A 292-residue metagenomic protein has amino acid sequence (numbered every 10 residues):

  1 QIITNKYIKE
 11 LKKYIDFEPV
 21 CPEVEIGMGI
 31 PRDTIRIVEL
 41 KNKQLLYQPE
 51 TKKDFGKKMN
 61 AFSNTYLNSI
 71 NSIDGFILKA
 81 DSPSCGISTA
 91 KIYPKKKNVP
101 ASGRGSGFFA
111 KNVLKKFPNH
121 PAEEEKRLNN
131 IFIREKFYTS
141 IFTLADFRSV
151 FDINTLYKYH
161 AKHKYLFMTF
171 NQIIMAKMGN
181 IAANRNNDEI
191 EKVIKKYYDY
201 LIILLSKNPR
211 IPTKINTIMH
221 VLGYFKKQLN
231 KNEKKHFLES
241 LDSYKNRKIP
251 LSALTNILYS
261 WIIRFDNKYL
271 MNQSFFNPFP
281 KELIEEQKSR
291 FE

Functional and structural regions predicted by a protein language model:
I2-E18: Short catalytic helix/loop segments, enriched in acidic residues and glycine and frequently bearing histidine
I8, P19-K43: Short, surface-exposed acidic-centric catalytic microdomains
K9, N64, K111: Active-site phosphate/pyrophosphate- and oxyanion-stabilizing loops and adjacent acidic/basic residues in soluble
D16-P19, P121-E123: Conserved beta-strand segments of alpha/beta enzyme cores
R36-K52, I92-G103: A charged helix-plus-loop insertion that forms the helical arch/lid used to bind and gate nucleic-acid substrates
T51-N71: Glycine-rich anion/phosphate-binding loops
N68-V150: Internal, conserved structured core segments that host functional sites
P118, A122-E292: Acidic, Ser/Pro/Thr-rich low-complexity regulatory regions and the short amphipathic helical interaction modules they
